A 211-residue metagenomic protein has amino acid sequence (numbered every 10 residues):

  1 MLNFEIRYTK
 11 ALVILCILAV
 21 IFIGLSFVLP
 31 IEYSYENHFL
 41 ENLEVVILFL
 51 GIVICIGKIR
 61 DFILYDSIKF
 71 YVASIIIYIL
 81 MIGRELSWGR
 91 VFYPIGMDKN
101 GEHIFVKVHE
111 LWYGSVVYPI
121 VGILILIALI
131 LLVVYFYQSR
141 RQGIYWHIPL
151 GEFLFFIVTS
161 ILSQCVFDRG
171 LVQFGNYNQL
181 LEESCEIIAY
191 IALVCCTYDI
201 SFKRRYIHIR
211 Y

Functional and structural regions predicted by a protein language model:
M1-C16, L150, R204: N-terminal membrane topogenic signal
L2-E5, G57-F70, Y137-P149: Membrane-interface helix-boundary motifs at transmembrane edges
R7-I23, A73-I77, F155-T159: Alpha-helical transmembrane segments
K10-V13, Q164-R210: Alpha-helical transmembrane segments of multi-pass integral membrane proteins, characterized by long hydrophobic
L18, E44-G57, P119-L132, E186-R204: Hydrophobic cores of alpha-helical transmembrane segments in multi-pass inner/ER membrane proteins, independent
I23-Y33, F136-S139, Q164-G175: Juxtamembrane "helix-exit" motif on the non-cytosolic side of transmembrane helices
S34-N42, H103-I120, Q179-E186: Short aromatic-rich membrane-water interface segments that cap or initiate transmembrane helices in multi-pass membrane
L86-Q142: Membrane-proximal helix-loop-helix units in multi-pass membrane proteins
